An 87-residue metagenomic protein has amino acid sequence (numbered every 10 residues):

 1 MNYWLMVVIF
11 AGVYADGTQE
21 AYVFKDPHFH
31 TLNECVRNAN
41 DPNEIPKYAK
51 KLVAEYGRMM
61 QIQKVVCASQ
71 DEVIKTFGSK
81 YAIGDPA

Functional and structural regions predicted by a protein language model:
M1-V23: Short aromatic-glycine-(Arg/Gly/Cys) micro-motifs in beta-strand/loop hairpins
N2-Y3, F29, A49: Generic N-terminal initiation segments characterized by hydrophobic and/or small/turn-forming residues
L5-M6, C35, V65-C67: Hydrophobic beta-strand residues in large extracellular and virion-surface proteins
V13, E34, E72-I74: Solvent-exposed loop/turn segments at secondary-structure junctions within structured extracellular/periplasmic domains
A15, Q19, K25, Q70-D71 (+1 more regions): Intrinsic disorder/low-complexity signal
T18-R37: A short, exposed loop/beta-hairpin motif centered on an aromatic-Gly-Thr core
N43-A87: Short, mixed-charge low-complexity intrinsically disordered segments
